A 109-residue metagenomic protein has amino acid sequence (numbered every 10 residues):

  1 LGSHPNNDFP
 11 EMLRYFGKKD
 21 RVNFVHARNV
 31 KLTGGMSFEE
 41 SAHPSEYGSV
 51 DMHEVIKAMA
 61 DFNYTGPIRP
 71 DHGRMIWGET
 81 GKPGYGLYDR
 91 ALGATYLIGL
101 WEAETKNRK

Functional and structural regions predicted by a protein language model:
L1-K109: Histidine-acidic metal/acid-base catalytic patches
